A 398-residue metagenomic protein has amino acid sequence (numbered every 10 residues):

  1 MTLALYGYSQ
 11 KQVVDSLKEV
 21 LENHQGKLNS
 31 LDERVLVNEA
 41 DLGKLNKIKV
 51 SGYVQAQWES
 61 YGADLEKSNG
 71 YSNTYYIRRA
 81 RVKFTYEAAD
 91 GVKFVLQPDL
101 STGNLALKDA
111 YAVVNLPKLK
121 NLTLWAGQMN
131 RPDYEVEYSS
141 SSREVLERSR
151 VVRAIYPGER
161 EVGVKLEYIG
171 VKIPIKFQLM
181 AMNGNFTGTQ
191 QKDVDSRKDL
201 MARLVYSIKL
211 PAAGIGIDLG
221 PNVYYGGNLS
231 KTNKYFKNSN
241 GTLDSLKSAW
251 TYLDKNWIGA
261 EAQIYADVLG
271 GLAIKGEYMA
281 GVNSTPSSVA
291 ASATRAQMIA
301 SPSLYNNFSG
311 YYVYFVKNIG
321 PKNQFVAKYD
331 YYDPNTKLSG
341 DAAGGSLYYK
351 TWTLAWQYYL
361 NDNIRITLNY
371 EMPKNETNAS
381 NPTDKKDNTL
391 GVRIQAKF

Functional and structural regions predicted by a protein language model:
M1-L3: Sec-dependent N-terminal signal peptides
L5-Q55: N-terminal periplasmic/intermembrane-space "pro-region" immediately following the signal or transit peptide
V13, K27-L28, D32-L36, K176 (+2 more regions): Short, structured loop/turn "capping" segments at alpha-beta junctions
E39-T187, V194-G214, D218, V223-Y225 (+1 more regions): Outer membrane beta-barrel
K67-N69, V95, Y111-P117, Q128 (+2 more regions): Outer-membrane beta-barrel pore domains
M180-Q191, M201, N233-L246: Active-site-proximal beta-alpha loop/turn segments in soluble metabolic enzymes
D193-V194, K255: Interfacial loop-to-helix transition and helix-capping segments at the boundaries of transmembrane helices
